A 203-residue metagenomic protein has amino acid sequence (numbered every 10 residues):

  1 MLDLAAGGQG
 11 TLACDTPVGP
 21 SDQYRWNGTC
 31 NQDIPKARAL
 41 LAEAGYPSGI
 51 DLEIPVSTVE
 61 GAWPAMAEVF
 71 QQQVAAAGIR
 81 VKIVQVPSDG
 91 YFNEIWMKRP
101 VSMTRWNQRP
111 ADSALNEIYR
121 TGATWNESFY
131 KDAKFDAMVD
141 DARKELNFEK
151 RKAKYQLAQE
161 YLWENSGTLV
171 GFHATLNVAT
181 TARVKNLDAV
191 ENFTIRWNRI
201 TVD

Functional and structural regions predicted by a protein language model:
M1-R25, R38, A62-Q71, D89-D203: Detector for C-terminal structural segments
D15, G49-D51, G78, S166: Short secondary-structure junction motifs
W26-Q32: DNA breakage-rejoining catalytic core of tyrosine-based enzymes
Q32, T58, P64-A65, V86: Residue-level recognition of alpha-helix initiation/capping sites
I34-E53: Immediate post-signal peptide segment of exported/extracytoplasmic ligand-binding proteins
G45, G78, K98: Conserved functional loop/turn residues at catalytic and ligand-binding sites
G49-V59, K82-V84: Short, well-ordered beta-strand elements
A75-D89: Short, well-structured beta-strand/strand-turn elements
